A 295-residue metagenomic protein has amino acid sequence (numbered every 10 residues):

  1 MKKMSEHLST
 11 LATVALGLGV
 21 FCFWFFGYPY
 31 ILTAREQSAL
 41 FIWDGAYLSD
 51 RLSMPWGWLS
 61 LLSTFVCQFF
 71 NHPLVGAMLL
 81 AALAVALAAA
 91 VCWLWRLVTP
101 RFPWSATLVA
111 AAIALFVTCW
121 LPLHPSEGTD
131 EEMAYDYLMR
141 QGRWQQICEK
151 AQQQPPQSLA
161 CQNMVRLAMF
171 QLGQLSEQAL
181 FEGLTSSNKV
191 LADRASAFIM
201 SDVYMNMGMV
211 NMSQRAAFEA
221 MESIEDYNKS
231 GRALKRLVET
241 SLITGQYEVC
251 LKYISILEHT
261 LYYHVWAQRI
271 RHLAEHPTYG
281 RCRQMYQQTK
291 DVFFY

Functional and structural regions predicted by a protein language model:
M1-V20: Start-transfer (signal-anchor) and selected internal transmembrane alpha helices of multi-pass inner/ER membrane
S9-V14, G45, P100-V109: Membrane-interfacial loop-to-transmembrane alpha-helix junctions, especially the N-terminal start
V20-W24, A110-W120: Aromatic-anchored segments of alpha-helical transmembrane domains
F23-V66, F70-V75: Membrane-interface coil-to-helix junctions
L52-T64, H72-L80, A84-A88, Q162 (+2 more regions): Membrane-embedded glycan transfer/ligation machinery that uses polyprenyl lipid-linked sugar donors/oligosaccharides
Q68-M78, V98-F102, L121-E127: Membrane-helix interface and helix-disruption motif detector
A82-T99, L115: Transmembrane-helix motifs of polytopic, lipid-linked glycan transferases
G128-F294: Soluble catalytic regions of membrane-associated enzymes that act on cell-envelope and secretory-pathway components
